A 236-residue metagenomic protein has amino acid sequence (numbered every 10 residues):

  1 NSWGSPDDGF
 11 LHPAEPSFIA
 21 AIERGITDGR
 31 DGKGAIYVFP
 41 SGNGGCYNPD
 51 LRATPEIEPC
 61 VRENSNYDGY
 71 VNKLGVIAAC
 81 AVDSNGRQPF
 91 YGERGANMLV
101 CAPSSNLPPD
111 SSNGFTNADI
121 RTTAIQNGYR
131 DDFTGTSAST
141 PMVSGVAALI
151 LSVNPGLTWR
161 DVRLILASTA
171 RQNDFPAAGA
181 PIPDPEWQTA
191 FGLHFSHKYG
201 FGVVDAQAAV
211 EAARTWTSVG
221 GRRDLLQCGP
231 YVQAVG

Functional and structural regions predicted by a protein language model:
N1, L11-F39, C46-C80, N85-S105 (+2 more regions): Mature extracellular/periplasmic domains of secretome proteins
S5-D7, N127-G128: A short, flexible beta-alpha/helix-coil linker loop
P6, G44, S137, G202-V204: Gly/Ser/Thr-rich beta-alpha loop segments that engage phosphate groups in nucleotides
H12, T136-T140, G156, V203: Short, solvent-exposed loop/helix junctions and linker helices that flank or host conserved functional motifs
P16, A20, T140-A148, R160: A structural signal for well-ordered alpha-helical segments within the folded catalytic domains of diverse enzymes
G34, G75-V76, F90, S152-V235: C-terminal subdomain of the subtilisin-like protease fold in secreted/lumenal serine endopeptidases
P49-D50, P55-E58, T136-I150, T169-Q188: Conserved N-terminal glycine/acidic-rich loop preference
C60-S152, H197, A208: Extracellular S/T/G-rich loop segment that most often corresponds to the catalytic His/Ser-adjacent loop
